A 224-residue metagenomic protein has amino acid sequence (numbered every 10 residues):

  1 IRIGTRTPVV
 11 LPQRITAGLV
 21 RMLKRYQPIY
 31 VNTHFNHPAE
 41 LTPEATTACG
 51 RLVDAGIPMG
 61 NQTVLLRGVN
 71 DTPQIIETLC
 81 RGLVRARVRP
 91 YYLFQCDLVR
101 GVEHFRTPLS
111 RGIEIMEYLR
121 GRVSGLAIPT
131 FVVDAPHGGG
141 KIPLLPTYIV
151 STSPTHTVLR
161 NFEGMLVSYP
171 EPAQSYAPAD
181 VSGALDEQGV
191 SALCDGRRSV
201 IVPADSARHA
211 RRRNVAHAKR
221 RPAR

Functional and structural regions predicted by a protein language model:
I1-V123: Conserved AdoMet/S-adenosylmethionine-binding subsite of the radical SAM
V84-R224: Auxiliary Fe-S-binding modules of radical SAM enzymes
